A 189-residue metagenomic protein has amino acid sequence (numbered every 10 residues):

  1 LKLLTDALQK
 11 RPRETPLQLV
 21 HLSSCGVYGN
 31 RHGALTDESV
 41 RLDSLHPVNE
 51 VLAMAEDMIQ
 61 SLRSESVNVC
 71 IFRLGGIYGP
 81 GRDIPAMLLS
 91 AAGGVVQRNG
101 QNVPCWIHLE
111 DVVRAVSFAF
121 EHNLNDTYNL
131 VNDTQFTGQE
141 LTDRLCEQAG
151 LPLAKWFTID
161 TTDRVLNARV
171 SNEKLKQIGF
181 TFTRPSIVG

Functional and structural regions predicted by a protein language model:
T5-P47: Conserved Rossmann-fold NAD(P)-dependent oxidoreductase catalytic core, especially the SDR/UDP-sugar
V20-S23, R73-G75, V131: Active-site beta-alpha turn of Rossmann-fold NAD(P)-dependent dehydrogenases/reductases
V27, I77-G79, V112: Conserved sequence/active-site signature of Rossmann-fold short-chain dehydrogenase/reductase
H32-I71: Catalytic helix-loop patch of NAD(P)-dependent Rossmann-fold dehydrogenases
Q60-P104: NAD(P)-dependent short-chain dehydrogenase/reductase
A86-V95, Q101-Y128: Alpha-helical substrate-binding/gating segment
V113-L166, S171: Mid/C-terminal beta-alpha module of Rossmann-like enzyme folds, strongest in SDR-family dehydrogenases/epimerases
S186-G189: Amphipathic terminal alpha-helices
